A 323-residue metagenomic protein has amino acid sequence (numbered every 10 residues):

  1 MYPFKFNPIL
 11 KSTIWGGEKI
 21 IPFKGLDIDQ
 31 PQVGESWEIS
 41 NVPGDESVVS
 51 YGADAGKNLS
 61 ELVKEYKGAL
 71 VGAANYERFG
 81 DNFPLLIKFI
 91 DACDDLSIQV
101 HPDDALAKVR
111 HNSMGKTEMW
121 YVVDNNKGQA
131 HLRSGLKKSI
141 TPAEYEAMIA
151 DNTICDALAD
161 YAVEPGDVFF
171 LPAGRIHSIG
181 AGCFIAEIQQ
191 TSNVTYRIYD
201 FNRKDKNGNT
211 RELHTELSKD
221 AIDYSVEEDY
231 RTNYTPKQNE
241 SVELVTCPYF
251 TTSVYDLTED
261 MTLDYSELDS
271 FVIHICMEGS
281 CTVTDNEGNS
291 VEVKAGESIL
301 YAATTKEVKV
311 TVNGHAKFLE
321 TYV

Functional and structural regions predicted by a protein language model:
M1-I140, D200-E228, T252: Transition-metal
G80-N82, I90-D95, N125-G128, R175-V194 (+1 more regions): Ligand-binding loop in jelly-roll beta-barrel domains
I87, L96, E118-Y121, D160-Y161 (+4 more regions): His/acidic/aromatic-lined binding-pocket segments of jelly-roll/cupin-type domains and related regulatory beta-sandwich
S139-D151, D269-T282: Short, basic/aromatic beta-hairpin or loop at an interaction surface
M148-Y196: Loop-centered beta-sheet repeat module
L158-F170, D285-T305: Short acidic-glycine-tyrosine-enriched beta hairpin
Y196-L268: C-terminal amphipathic alpha-helical segment
T262-L263, G279-T284, S298: Short beta-strand segments in beta-sandwich/barrel cores
